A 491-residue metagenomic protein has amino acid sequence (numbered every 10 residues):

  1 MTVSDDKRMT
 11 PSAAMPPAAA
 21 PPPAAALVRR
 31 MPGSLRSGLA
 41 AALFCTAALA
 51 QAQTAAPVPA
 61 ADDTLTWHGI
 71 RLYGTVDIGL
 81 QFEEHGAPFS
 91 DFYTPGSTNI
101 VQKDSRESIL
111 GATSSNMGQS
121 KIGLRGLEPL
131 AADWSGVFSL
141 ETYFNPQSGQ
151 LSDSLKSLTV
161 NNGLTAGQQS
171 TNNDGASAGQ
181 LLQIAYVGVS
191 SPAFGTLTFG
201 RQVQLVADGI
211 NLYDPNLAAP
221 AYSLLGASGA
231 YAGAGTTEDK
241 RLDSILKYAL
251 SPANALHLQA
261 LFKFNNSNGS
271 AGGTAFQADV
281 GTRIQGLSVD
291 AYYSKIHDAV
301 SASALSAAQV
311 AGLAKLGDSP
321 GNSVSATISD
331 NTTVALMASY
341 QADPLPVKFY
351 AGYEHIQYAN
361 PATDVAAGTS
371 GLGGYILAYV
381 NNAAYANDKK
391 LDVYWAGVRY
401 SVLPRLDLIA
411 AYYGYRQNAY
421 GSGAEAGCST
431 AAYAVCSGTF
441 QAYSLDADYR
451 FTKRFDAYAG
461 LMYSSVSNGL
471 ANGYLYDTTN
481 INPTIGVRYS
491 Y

Functional and structural regions predicted by a protein language model:
T2, Y449-F451, T478-Y491: Outer-membrane beta-barrel "beta-signal"
D62, G123-R125, A185-V189, K247-A249 (+6 more regions): Outer-membrane beta-barrel architecture
D63-N99: Transmembrane beta-strand segments of Gram-negative outer membrane beta-barrel proteins
W67-F82, I109-N265, G272-T274, V280-S288: Outer membrane beta-barrel
G74-F82, L140-T142, R201, A260-F264 (+5 more regions): Transmembrane beta-barrel strands of outer-membrane/channel proteins
L80-P88, F144-Q150, L205-G209, N266-S270 (+5 more regions): Gram-negative outer-membrane beta-barrel proteins
W134, A193-L197, A255-A260, G286-A291 (+4 more regions): Repeated loop/turn-to-beta-strand initiation elements of outer-membrane beta-barrel proteins
Q277-A442: Detector for outer-membrane/organellar transmembrane beta-barrel domains, recognizing the amphipathic beta-strand
